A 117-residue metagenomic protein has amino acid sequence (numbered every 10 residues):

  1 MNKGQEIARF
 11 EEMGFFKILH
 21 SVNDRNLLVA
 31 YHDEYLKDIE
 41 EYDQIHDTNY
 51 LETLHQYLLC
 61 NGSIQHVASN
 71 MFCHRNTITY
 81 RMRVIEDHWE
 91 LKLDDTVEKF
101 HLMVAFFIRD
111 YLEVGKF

Functional and structural regions predicted by a protein language model:
M1-F117: Cytosolic nucleotide-utilizing catalytic cores of signal-transduction proteins
